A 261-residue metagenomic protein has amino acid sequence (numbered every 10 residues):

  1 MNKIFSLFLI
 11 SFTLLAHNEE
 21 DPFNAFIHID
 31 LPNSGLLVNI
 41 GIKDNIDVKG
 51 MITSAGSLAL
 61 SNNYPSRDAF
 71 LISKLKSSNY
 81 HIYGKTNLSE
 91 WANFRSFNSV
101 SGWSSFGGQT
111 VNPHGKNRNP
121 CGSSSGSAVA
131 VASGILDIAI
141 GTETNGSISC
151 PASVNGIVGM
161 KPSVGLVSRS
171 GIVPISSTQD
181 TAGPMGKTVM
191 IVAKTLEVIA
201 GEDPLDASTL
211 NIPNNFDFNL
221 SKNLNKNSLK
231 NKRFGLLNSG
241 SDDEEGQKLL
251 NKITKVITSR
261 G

Functional and structural regions predicted by a protein language model:
I4-T13: Sec-dependent N-terminal signal peptides
F12-A69, N87-S96, S208-S221, N225-N227 (+2 more regions): Short, well-ordered alpha-helical
D21, S66-F70, S125, T142 (+5 more regions): Conserved active-site and cofactor/substrate-binding residues in soluble primary-metabolism enzymes
P22-D30, K161-K248: A short helix-breaking turn/cap at a secondary-structure junction
L37-D180, L237: Short glycine/serine-rich loop/turn segments
K76, A128-A132, K161, M190-E197 (+1 more regions): Predominant activation on well-ordered alpha-helical scaffold segments within soluble catalytic domains
L249-G261: Short helix-loop-beta junction
